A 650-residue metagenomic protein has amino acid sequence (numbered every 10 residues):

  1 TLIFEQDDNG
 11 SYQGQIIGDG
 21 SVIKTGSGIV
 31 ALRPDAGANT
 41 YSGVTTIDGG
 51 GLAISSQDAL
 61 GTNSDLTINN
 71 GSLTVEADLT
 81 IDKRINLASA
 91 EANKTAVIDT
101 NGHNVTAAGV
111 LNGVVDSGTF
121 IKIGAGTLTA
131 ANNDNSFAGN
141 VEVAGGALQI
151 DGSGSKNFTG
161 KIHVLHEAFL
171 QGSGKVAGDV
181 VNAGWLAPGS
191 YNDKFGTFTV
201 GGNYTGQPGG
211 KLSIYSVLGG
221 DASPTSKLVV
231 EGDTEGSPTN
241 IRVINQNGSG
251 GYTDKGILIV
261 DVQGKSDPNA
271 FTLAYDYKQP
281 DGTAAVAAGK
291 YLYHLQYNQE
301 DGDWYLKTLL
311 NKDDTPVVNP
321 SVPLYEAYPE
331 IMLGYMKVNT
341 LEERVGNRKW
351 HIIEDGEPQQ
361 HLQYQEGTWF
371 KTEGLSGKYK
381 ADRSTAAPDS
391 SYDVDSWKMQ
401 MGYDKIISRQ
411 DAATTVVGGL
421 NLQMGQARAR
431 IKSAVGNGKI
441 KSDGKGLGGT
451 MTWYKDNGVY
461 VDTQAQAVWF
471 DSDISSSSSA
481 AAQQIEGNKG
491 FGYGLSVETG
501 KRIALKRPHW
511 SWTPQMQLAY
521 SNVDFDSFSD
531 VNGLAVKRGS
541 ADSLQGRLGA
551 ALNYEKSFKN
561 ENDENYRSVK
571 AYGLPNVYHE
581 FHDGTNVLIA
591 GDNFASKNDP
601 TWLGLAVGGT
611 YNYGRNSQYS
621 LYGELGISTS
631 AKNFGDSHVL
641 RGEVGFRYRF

Functional and structural regions predicted by a protein language model:
L2-E5, D19-G20, T25, V30-R33 (+12 more regions): Extracellular beta-solenoid/beta-roll
Y191, S321-Y328, M336, Y364-F650: Membrane translocator/pore-forming domains, dominated by Gram-negative outer-membrane beta-barrels
Y215-S216, P224, R242-T414: Outer-membrane translocation/initiation segment of Type V secreted surface proteins
